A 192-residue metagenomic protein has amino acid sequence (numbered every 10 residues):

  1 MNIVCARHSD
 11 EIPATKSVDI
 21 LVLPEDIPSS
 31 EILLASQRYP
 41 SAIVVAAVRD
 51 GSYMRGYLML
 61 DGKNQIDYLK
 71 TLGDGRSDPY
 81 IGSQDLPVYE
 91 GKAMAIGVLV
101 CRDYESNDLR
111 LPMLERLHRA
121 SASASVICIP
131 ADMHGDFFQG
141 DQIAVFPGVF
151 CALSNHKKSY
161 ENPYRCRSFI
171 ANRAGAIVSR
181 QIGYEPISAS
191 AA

Functional and structural regions predicted by a protein language model:
N2-I27, Y80-V149: Active-site beta-loop-alpha substructure in enzyme catalytic cores, prototypically the cysteine-centered nucleophile
A6, D26, L34-Y39, T71-I81: Short, solvent-exposed secondary-structure boundary motifs
D19, N64-D67, N172: Surface-exposed loop/turn elements that mediate protein-protein interactions on large endomembrane-trafficking
I27-G51, M113-S188: CN hydrolase (nitrilase-like) catalytic-core segments centered on the catalytic cysteine and neighboring Lys/Glu
G51-A122, P163-Y164, V178-A191: Active-site catalytic loop in hydrolytic enzyme cores
